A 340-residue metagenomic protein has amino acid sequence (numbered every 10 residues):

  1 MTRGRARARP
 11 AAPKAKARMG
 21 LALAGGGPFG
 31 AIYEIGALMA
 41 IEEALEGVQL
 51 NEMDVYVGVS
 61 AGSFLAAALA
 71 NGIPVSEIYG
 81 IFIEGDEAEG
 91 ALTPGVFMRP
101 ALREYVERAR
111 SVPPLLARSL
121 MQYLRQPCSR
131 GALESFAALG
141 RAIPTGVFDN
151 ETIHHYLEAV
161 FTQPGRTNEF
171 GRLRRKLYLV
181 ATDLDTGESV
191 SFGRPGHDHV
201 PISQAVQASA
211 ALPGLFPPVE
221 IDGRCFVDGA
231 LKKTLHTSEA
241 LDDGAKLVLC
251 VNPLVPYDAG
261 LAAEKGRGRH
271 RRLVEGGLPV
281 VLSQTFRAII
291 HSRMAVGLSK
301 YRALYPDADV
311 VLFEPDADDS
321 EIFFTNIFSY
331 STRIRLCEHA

Functional and structural regions predicted by a protein language model:
M1-V59, A67-H339: Patatin-like phospholipase
G62: Catalytic cores of secreted/periplasmic lytic hydrolases that degrade extracellular macromolecules
